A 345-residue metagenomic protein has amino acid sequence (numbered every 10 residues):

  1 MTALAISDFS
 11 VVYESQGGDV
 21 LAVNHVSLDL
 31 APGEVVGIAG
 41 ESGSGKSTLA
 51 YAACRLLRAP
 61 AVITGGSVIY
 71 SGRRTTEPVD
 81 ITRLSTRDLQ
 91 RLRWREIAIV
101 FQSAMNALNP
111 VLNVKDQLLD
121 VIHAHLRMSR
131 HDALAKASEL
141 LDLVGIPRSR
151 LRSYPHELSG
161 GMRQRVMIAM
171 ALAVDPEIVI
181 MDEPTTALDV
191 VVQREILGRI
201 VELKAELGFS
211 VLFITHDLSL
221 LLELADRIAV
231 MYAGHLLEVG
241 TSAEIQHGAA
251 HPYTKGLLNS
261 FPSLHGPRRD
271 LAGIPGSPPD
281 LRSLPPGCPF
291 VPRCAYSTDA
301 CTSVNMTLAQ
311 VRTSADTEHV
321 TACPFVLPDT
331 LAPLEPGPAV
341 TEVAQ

Functional and structural regions predicted by a protein language model:
E41, R55, I180, P184 (+1 more regions): P-loop NTP-binding/switch modules centered on Walker-like glycine-rich loops
V62, R74-A98, D116, A124 (+2 more regions): ABC ATPase NBD coupling module
R73, D120, H131-S149, E202 (+1 more regions): Conserved ABC ATPase "signature" region
P78, L151, V239-Q345: Short catalytic/signature loops enriched in Gly
Y154-L158, M162: Conserved ABC ATPase signature
V166, A171-L172: ABC ATPase C-loop
A173-E177: A short, proline-enriched helix->beta-strand linker immediately N-terminal to the Walker B motif in ABC-type P-loop
